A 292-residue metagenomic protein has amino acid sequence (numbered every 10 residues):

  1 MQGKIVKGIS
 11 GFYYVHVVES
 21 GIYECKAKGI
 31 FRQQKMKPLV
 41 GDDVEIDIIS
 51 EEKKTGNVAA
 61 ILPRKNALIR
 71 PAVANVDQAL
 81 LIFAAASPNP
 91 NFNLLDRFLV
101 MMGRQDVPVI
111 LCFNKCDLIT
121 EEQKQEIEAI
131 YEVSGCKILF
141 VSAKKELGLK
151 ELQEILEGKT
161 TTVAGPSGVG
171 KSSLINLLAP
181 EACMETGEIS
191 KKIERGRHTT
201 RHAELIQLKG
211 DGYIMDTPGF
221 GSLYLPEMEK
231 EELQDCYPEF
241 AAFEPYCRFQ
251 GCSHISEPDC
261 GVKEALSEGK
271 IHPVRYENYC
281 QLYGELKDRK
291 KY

Functional and structural regions predicted by a protein language model:
M1-I9: Structural detector for short beta-strands of small beta-barrel domains
G11, G29, K35-E52, A60-Q78 (+7 more regions): Helix-rich effector regions associated with P-loop NTPase G domains
Y13-V17, C25, I46: SH3/SH3-like beta-barrel fold
G21-I30: Short, structured beta-strand/loop micro-motifs enriched in basic residues and often containing a Trp
L81-A84, C112-N114: Conserved beta-strand segments of the P-loop GTPase G domain that flank and frequently precede/overlap
N93-G103: Histidine-anchored nucleotide/phosphate-binding helix
D117-V169: Canonical P-loop GTPase G-domain recognition
